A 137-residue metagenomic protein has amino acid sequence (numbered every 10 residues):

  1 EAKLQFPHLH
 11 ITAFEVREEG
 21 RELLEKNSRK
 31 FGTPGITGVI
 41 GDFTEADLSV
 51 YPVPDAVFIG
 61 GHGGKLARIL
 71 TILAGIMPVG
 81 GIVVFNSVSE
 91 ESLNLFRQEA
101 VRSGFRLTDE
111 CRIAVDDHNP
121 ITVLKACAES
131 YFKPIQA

Functional and structural regions predicted by a protein language model:
E1-H8: Conserved SAM-binding loop of SAM-dependent methyltransferases across substrates and taxa, primarily the Class I
K3, L70-A74, R97: A structural alpha-helix within SAM-dependent methyltransferase catalytic domains
H10, G35, I82: Residues at the starts of beta-strands that form the adenosine-phosphate
T12-F14, N86: The conserved SAM/SAH-binding core of class I Rossmann-like methyltransferase domains, concentrating on the hydrophobic
F14-P54: S-adenosyl-L-methionine
D55-R68, S87: A short SAM/SAH-binding and catalytic strip from SAM-dependent methyltransferases
R68-I82: A short glycine-rich, Lys/Arg-flanked "PGG" loop and its adjoining helix->strand segment in the class I
V88, S92-A137: Active-site capping/gating segments
